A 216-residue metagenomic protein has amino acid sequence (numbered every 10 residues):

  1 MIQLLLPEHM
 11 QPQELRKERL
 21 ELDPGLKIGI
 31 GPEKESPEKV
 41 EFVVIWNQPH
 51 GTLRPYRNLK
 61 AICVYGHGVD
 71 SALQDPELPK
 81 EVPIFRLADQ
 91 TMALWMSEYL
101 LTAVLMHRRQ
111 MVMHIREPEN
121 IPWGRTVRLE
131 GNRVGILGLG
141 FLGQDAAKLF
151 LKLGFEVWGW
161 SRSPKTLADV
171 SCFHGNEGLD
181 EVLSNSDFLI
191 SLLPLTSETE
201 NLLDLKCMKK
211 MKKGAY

Functional and structural regions predicted by a protein language model:
M1-V40: N-terminal glycine-/charge-rich "phosphate-binding" loop or analogous flexible N-terminal tail
P7, W46, Y65, L192-L195: Short, well-ordered coil/turn residues at beta-beta hairpins and beta-strand->alpha-helix junctions within
I28-K39, H50-L53, D169-N185: Short acidic low-complexity segments
E41-I115: Phosphate/diphosphate ligand-binding glycine-rich loop within oxidoreductases
E81, E130-V134, L205, G214: Phosphate-coordination loops involved in phosphoryl transfer and adenosine-cofactor binding
M113-D145, C172: Glycine-rich NAD(P)-binding loop of Rossmann-like domains
K152-D169: NAD(P)-binding Rossmann-fold cofactor-contacting core
P164-Y216: Rossmann-like adenosine-cofactor binding region
